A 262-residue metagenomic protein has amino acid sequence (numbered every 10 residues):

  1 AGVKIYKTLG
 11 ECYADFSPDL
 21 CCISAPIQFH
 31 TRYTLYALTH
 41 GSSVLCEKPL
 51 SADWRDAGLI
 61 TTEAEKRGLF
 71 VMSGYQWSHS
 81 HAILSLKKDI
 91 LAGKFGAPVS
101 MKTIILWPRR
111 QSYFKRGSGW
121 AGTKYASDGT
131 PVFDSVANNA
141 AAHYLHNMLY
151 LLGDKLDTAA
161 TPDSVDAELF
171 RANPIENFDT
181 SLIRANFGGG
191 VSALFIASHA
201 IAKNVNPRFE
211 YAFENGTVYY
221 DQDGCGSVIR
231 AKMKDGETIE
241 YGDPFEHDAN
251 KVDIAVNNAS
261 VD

Functional and structural regions predicted by a protein language model:
A1: N-terminal Rossmann-like dinucleotide-binding module
K4-F16: Short acidic low-complexity segments
K7, C46, S73, D166-L169 (+1 more regions): Short loop/edge segments at beta-strand edges and connector loops that shape dinucleotide/nucleotide cofactor-binding
D15, L20, P26-I27, T31-S78 (+1 more regions): Beta-strand-loop-alpha-helix segment that lines the small-molecule cofactor/substrate pocket of alpha/beta enzymes
W77-V165, R171-P174: Predominantly a Rossmann-like dinucleotide-binding segment in NAD(P)-dependent oxidoreductases
V132-F133, N139-P244, D248, A255 (+1 more regions): Contiguous beta-strand/loop segments that form the cofactor/metal-binding neighborhood of enzyme cores
